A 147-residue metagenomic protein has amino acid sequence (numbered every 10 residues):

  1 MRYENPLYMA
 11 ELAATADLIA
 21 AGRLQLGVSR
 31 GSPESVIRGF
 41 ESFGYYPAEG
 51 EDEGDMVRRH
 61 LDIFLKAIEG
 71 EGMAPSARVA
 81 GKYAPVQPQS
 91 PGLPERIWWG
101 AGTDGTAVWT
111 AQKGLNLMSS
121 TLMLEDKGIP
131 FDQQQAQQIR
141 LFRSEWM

Functional and structural regions predicted by a protein language model:
M1-M147: N-terminal glycine-rich cofactor-binding segment that shapes the pocket for flavin-like pterin cofactors
